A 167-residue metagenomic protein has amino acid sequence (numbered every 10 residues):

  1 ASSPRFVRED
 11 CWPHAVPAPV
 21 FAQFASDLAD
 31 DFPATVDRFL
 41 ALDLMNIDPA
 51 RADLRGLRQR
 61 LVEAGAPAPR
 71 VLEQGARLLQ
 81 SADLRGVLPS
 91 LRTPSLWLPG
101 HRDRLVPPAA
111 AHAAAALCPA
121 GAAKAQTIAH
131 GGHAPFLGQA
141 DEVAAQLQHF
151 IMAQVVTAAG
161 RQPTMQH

Functional and structural regions predicted by a protein language model:
A1-P4: A conserved short beta-strand
V7-L61: Helix-rich cap/lid subdomain of alpha/beta-hydrolase
G56-R85: Hydrophobic, aromatic-rich cap/lid helix
S90-L91, W97-P99, D103: Short beta-strand/loop motif that positions the catalytic acidic residue of the alpha/beta-hydrolase fold
R104-A110: Conserved alpha/beta-hydrolase "acid-adjacent" motif
H112-A123: Active-site-adjacent alpha-helix of alpha/beta-hydrolase-fold enzymes
I128-A144: Catalytic histidine-centered segment of alpha/beta-hydrolase-like enzymes
Q146-Q154: C-terminal alpha-helix
